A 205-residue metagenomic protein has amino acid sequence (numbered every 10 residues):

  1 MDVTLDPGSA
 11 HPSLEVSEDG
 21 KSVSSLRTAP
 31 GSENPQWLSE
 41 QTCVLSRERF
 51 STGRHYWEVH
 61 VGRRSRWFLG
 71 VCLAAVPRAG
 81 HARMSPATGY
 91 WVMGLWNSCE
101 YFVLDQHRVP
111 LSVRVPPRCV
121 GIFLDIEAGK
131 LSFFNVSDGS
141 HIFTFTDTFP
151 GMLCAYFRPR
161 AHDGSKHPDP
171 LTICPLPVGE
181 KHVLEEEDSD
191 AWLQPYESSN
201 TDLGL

Functional and structural regions predicted by a protein language model:
M1-L205: Beta-rich ligand-recognition domains in immune and ubiquitin systems
